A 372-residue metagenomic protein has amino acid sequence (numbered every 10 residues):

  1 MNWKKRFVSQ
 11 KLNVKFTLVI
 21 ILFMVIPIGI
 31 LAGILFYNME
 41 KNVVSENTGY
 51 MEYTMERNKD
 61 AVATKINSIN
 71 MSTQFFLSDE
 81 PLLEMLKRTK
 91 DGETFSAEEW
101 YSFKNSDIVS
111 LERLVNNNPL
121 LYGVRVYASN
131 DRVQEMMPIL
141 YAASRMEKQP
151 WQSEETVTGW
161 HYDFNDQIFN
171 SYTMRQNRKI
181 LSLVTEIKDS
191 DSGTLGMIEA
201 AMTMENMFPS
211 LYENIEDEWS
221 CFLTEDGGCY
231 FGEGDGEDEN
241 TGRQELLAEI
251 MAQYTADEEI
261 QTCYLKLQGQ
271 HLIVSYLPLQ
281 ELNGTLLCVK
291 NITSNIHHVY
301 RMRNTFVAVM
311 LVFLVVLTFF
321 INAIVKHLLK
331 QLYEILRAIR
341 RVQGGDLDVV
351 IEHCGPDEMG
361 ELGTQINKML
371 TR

Functional and structural regions predicted by a protein language model:
M1-K41, S45, G49: Extreme N-terminal signal-anchor transmembrane helix of membrane signaling/transducer proteins, especially in bacteria
T17-V19, A32, F36, T305 (+2 more regions): Cytosolic-side ends of inner-membrane transmembrane helices, especially those that anchor bacterial signal-transduction
E52, A63, N67-K104, Y127-M136 (+1 more regions): Extracellular/periplasmic ligand-binding regions of membrane signal-transduction receptors
W100-I108, M137-T173, D217, G234-Y264: Extracytoplasmic/periplasmic sensor domains and loops in membrane signaling proteins
K104-N116, D191-E237: Solvent-exposed, extracytoplasmic
N116-M202: Extracytoplasmic/periplasmic ligand-binding sensor regions of membrane-associated signaling proteins
S182-E186, T194-M204, L265-R303: Short, hydrophobic beta-strand elements of compact beta-sandwich sensory domains
I324-V349, H353, G363-I366, L370: Membrane-proximal alpha-helical signal-transduction linkers
